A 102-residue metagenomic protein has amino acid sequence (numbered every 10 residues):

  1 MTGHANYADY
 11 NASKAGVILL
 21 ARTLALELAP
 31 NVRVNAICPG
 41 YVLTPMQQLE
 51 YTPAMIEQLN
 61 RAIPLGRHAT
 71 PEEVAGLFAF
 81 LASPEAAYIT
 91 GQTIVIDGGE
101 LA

Functional and structural regions predicted by a protein language model:
M1-T2, A102: Conserved catalytic-site region of short-chain dehydrogenase/reductase
T2-A8, G66, P84: Active-site loop immediately N-terminal to the catalytic Tyr-X3-Lys motif of short-chain dehydrogenase/reductase
S13, A21: Active-site helix of classical SDR
A25-P30, A87: Alpha-helical segment proximal to the catalytic Tyr-Lys
L28-P30, V42, A82: A short hydrophobic alpha-helix cap/turn motif
N35, P39-G40, T44-P45, Q92 (+1 more regions): Proline-glycine-enriched beta-turn/loop adjacent to the NAD(P) cofactor-binding site in Rossmann-like oxidoreductases
A36, Q58-E85, I89, I96-G98: C-terminal helical subdomain
Y41-I63, E73: A glycine/serine/threonine-rich, flexible loop-to-helix segment that serves as the NAD(P) cofactor-binding "lid"
